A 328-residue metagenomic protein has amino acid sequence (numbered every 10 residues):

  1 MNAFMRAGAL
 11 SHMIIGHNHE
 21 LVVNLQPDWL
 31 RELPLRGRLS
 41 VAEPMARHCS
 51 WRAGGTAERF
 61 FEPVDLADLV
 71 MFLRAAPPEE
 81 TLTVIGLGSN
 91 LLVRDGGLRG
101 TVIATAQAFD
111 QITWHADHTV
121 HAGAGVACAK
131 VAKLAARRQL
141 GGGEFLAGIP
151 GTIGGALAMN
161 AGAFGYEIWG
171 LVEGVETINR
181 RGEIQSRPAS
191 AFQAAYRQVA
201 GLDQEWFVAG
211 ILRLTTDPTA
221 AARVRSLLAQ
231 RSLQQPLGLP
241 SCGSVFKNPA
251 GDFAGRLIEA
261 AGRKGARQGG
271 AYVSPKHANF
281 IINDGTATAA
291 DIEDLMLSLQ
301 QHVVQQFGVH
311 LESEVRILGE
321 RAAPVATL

Functional and structural regions predicted by a protein language model:
A3, A9-S11, G16: Short, low-complexity intrinsically disordered segments enriched in A/P/G/S/L with frequent Arg, especially at protein
I14, L21-V22: Charged, compositionally biased N-terminal leader segments and the immediate start of the first structured element
N24-I153: Anion-binding (especially nucleotide phosphate/pyrophosphate-binding) glycine-rich loop and adjoining beta-alpha core
S40-V41, I178-L297, Q301-L328: Phosphate/pyrophosphate- and phosphate-bearing ligand-binding catalytic cores of soluble enzymes
G54, E62-L66, L92-D110, L157-P188 (+1 more regions): Structural signature of FAD isoalloxazine-binding scaffolds in flavoprotein oxidoreductases
G55-T56, L87-S89, T101, V126 (+7 more regions): Gly/Ser/Thr-rich helix-start
T119, V126-C128, G148-P150, G154 (+7 more regions): Short acidic/polar capping segments at secondary-structure boundaries
